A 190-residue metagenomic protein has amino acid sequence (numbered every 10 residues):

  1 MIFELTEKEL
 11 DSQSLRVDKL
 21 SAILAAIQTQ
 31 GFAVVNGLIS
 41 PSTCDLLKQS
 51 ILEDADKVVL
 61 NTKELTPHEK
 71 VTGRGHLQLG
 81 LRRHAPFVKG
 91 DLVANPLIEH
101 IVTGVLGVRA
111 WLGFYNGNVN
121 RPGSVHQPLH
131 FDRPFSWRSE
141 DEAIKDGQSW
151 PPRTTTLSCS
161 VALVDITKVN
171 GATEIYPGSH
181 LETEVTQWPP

Functional and structural regions predicted by a protein language model:
M1-Q30, N36-A143, Q148: Non-heme Fe(II)-dependent double-stranded beta-helix
K8, Q13, P152-T156, D165-P190: Double-stranded beta-helix
G31, V108, V125, T155 (+2 more regions): A generic secondary-structure signal marking the coil-to-beta-strand transition
G117-P122, P134, A162-K168, S179-E182: Short acidic/polar capping segments at secondary-structure boundaries
R138-K168: Short, conserved beta-strand element in jelly-roll/cupin
